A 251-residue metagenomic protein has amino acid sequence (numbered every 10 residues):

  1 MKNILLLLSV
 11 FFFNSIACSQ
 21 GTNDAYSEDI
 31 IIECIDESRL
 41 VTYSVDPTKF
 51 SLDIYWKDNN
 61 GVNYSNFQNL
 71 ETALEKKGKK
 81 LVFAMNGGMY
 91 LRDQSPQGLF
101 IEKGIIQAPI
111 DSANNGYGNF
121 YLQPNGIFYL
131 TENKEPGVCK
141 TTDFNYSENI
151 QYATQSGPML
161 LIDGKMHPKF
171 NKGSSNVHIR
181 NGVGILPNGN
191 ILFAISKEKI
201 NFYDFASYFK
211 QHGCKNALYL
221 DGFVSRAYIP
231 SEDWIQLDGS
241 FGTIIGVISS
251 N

Functional and structural regions predicted by a protein language model:
I4-F13: Sec-dependent N-terminal signal peptides
I16-C18: N-terminal Sec signal peptide cleavage junction
Q20-N119: Zymogen propeptides
D46-T48, Y129-E135, I162-G164, I185-G189 (+2 more regions): Short acidic-glycine loop/turn motifs at beta-strand connectors
L91-D93, S225-Y228: Active-site environment of divalent metal-dependent phosphoester hydrolases
Q94-K165, F170: Active-site-adjacent helix-turn-beta-strand microarchitecture at beta-sheet edges that either contains or buttresses
G98-A113, K169-N216, R226-N251: Conserved, well-ordered active-site substructure
